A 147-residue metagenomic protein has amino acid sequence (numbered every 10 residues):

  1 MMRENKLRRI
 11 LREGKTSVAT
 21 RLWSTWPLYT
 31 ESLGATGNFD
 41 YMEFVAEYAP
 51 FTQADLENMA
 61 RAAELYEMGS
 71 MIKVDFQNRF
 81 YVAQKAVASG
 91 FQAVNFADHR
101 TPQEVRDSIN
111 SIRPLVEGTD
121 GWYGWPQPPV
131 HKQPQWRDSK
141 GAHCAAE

Functional and structural regions predicted by a protein language model:
M1-W23, R137-A146: N-terminal amphipathic alpha-helix/helix-capping segment at the start of soluble metabolic enzymes
T16-L22, M42-F44, S70-V74, V94-F96 (+1 more regions): Hydrophobic faces of well-ordered beta-strands that scaffold small-molecule active sites in alpha/beta enzyme cores
L22-T36, N78-K85: Short, acidic/polar
Y29-N58: Glycine-rich, proline-tolerant flexible connector loops at the mouths of alpha/beta enzymes
L33-T36, M59, A63, A86 (+1 more regions): Generic structural signal for hydrophobic
T36-Y41, A88-A93, R113-P114: Glycine-enriched alpha-helix->loop->beta-strand junction motifs that scaffold or abut catalytic
Q53-R79, Q84, I112-W122: Alpha-helix-loop-beta-strand connector modules within alpha/beta enzyme cores
A93-E147: Conserved anion-binding
